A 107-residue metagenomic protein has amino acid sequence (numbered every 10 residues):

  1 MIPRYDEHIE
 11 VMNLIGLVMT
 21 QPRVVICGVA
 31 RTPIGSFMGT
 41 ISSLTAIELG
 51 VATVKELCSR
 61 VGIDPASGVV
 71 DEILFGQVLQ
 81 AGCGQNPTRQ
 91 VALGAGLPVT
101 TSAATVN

Functional and structural regions predicted by a protein language model:
Y5-D6: Acidic/polar hotspots within intrinsically disordered regions
L14-I47: Condensing-enzyme catalytic core mediating Claisen C-C bond formation in acyl metabolism
T20-V24, G68-D71, L97-S102: Short coil/turn connectors at secondary-structure junctions
T40, L44-A46, G50-A52, G68 (+1 more regions): Active-site loop-to-helix "anion-binding N-cap" substructures in soluble metabolic enzymes
L44, Q77-N107: Conserved catalytic cysteine-centered active-site region of acyl-thioester-dependent Claisen-condensing enzymes
E56-D71: Phosphate/pyrophosphate-binding loops at sites that engage ATP/ADP/AMP, CoA/4′-phosphopantetheine, polyphosphate
